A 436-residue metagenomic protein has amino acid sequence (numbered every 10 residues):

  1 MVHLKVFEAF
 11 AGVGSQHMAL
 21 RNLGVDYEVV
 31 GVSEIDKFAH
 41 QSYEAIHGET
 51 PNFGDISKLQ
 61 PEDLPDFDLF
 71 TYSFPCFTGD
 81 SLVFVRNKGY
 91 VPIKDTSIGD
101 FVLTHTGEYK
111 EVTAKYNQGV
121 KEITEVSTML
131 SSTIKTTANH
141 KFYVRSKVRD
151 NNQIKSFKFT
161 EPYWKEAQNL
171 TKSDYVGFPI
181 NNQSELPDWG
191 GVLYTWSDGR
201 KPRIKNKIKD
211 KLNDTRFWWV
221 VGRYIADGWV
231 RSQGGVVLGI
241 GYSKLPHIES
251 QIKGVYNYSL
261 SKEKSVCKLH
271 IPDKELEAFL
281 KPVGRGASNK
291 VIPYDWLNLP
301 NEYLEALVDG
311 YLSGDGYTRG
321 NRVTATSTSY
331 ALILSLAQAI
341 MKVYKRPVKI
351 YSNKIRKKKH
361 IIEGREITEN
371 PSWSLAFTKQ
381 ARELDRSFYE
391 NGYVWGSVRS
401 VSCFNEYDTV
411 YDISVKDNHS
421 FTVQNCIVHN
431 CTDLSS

Functional and structural regions predicted by a protein language model:
M1-C76, S435-S436: Conserved active-site and SAM-binding loop architecture of S-adenosyl-L-methionine-dependent nucleic-acid
E62, V91-K94, I134, Q168: Residue "hotspots" at secondary-structure boundaries inside conserved domains
C76-S97: Protein maturation boundaries and topogenic segments
L82, I98-F101, H105, T113-V148 (+2 more regions): Intein-associated homing endonuclease modules of the LAGLIDADG/DOD-type, together with closely related HINT-family
K88-P92, E111, K165: A structural connector/turn signal
R346-I355, R365, L375, E383-S397: C-terminal structured "cap/appendage" subdomains that terminate the fold
I362-E366, V401-S402: Non-catalytic peripheral regions of nucleotide-handling enzymes
P371-F377: C-terminal edge-of-domain segments
